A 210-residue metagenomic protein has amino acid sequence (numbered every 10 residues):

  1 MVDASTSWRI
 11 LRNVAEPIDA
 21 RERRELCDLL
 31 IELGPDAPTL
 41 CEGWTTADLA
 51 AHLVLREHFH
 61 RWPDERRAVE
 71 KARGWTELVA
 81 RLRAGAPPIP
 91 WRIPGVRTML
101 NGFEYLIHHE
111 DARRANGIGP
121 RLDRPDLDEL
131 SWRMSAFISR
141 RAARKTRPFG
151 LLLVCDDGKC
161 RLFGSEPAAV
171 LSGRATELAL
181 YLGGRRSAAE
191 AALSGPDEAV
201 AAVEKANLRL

Functional and structural regions predicted by a protein language model:
V2-E16, E32-D36, H58-E77, R81-L210: Structured surface interface patches that mediate subunit assembly and partner/cofactor docking
D28-G43: Helix-loop segments that flank and shape redox-cofactor active sites
T46: Helix-turn-helix
L49: Catalytic phosphate/metal-binding cores of nucleic-acid and nucleotide-processing enzymes, i.e., regions that mediate
